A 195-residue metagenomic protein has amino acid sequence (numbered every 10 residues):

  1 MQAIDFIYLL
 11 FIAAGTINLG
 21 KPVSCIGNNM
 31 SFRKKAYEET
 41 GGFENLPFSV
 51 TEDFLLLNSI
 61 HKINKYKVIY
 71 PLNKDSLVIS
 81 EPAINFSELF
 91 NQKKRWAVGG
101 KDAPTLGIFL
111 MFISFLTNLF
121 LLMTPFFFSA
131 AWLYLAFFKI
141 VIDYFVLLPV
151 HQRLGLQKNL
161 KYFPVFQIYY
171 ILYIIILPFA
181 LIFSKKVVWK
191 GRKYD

Functional and structural regions predicted by a protein language model:
M1-L10, E38, F43-G107: Catalytic donor/gating beta->alpha subdomain of glycosyltransferases that bind UDP-sugars
M1-T40, E44, F90, A97 (+2 more regions): Long helical/loop segments within the catalytic core of UDP-sugar-dependent glycosyltransferases, especially the large
K21-P22, I60, V68-I69, F179 (+1 more regions): Short secondary-structure boundary/capping segments
S24-C25, S49-T51, I182: A generic fold-level signal
L72, I176, G191: Pocket-edge structural micro-motifs
L110-K186: Membrane-embedded multi-pass helical conduit in multi-pass membrane proteins, especially envelope-biosynthetic
F183-D195: Membrane-interface alpha-helices
